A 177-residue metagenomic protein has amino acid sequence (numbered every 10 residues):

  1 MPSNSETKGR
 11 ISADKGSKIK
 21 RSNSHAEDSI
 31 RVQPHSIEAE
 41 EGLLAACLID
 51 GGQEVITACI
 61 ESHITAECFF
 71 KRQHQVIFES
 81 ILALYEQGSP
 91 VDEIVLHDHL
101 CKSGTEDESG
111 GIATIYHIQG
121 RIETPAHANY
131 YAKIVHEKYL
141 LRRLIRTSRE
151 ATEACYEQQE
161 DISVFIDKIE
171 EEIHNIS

Functional and structural regions predicted by a protein language model:
P2-Y139: Noncatalytic partner-interaction/assembly domains of nucleic-acid and motor enzyme complexes, especially the accessory
G120-S177: Interdomain "pre-motor" coupling segment immediately N-terminal to P-loop NTPase/helicase cores
